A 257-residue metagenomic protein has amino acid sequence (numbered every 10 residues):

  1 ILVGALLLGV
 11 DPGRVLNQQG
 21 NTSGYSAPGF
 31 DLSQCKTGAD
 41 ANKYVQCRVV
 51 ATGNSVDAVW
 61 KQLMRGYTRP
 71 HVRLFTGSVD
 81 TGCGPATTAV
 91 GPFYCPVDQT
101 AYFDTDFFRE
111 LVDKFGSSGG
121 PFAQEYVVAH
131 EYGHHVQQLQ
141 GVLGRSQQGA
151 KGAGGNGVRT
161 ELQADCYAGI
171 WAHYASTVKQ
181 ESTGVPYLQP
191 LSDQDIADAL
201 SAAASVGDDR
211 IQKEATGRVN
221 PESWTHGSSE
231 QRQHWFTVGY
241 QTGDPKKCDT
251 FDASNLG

Functional and structural regions predicted by a protein language model:
I1-Q34: Long amphipathic alpha-helical segments used for membrane anchoring, targeting, substrate engagement, or oligomerization
V3, W60, F103, Y126-L139 (+2 more regions): Active-site recognition of the HExxH zinc-binding catalytic motif
R14-Q18, S78-D104: Catalytic zinc-binding patch centered on the HExxH motif and its immediate surroundings that defines zinc-dependent
N42-Q46, G149-D165: Active-site metal-coordination segments of metallo-dependent hydrolases
C47-G53, D57, Q62-R65, Q163-I211: Short helix/loop segments within enzyme catalytic domains that coordinate or immediately flank catalytic cofactors
R109-Y126, G152-V158: Short pre-active-site segment immediately N-terminal to the catalytic Zn-binding motif
Y132-Q148, I170-T177: Catalytic Zn2+-binding segment of zinc metalloproteases
D209-G257: Pan-zinc metallopeptidase signature
